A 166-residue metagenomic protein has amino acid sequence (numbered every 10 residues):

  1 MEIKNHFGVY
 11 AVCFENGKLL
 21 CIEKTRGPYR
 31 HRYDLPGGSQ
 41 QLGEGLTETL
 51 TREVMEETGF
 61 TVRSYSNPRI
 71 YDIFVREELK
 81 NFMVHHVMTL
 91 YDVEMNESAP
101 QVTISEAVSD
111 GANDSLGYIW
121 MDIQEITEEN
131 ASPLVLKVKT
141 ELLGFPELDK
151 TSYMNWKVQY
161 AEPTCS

Functional and structural regions predicted by a protein language model:
M1-L19, Q41, Y65, M88-D92: Conserved N-terminal beta-strand and adjoining loop/helix that marks the start of the Nudix/MutT-like hydrolase domain
K18-E56: Conserved Nudix-box catalytic region and its N-terminal flanking loop in Nudix hydrolases and closely related
Y29-H31, P36, R63, R69 (+1 more regions): A generic structural signal for short beta-strands and their flanking turns/coil linkers
Q40-R63, F74-A131: Unchanged
P68-F74: Generic short beta-strand segments
V108-S166: Nudix hydrolase/Nudix homology domain
